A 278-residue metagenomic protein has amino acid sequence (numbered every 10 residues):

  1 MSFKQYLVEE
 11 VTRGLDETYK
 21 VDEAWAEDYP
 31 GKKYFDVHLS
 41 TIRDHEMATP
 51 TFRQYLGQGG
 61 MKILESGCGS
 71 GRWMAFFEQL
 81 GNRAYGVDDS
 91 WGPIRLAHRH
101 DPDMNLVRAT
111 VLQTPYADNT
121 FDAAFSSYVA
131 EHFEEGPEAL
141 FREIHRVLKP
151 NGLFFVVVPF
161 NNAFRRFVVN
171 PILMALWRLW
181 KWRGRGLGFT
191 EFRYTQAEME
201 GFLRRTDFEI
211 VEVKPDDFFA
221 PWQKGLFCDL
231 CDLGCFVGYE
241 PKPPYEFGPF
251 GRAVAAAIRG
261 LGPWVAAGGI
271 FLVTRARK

Functional and structural regions predicted by a protein language model:
M1-Y116, A123-S127, F141, A267-I270: Conserved N-terminal segment of class I S-adenosyl-L-methionine
A84, F154-F155: A short hydrophobic/small-residue beta-strand
S127-A130, V157: Residues lining the SAM
E138-P150: A short glycine-rich, Lys/Arg-flanked "PGG" loop and its adjoining helix->strand segment in the class I
F155-R178: Conserved class I S-adenosyl-L-methionine
V169, L173, G201, V211-K278: A C-terminal cap/extension of S-adenosyl-L-methionine-dependent methyltransferases that defines the acceptor-substrate
K181-E198: Acceptor-substrate binding/catalytic loop of class I
